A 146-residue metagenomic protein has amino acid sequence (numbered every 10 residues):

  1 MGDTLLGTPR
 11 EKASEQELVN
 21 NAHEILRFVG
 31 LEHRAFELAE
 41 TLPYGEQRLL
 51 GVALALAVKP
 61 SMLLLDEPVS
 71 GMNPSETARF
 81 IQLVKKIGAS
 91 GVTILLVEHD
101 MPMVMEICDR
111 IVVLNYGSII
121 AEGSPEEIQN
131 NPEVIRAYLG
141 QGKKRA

Functional and structural regions predicted by a protein language model:
M1-A146: Glycine-rich phosphate-binding loops of nucleotide-dependent enzymes
